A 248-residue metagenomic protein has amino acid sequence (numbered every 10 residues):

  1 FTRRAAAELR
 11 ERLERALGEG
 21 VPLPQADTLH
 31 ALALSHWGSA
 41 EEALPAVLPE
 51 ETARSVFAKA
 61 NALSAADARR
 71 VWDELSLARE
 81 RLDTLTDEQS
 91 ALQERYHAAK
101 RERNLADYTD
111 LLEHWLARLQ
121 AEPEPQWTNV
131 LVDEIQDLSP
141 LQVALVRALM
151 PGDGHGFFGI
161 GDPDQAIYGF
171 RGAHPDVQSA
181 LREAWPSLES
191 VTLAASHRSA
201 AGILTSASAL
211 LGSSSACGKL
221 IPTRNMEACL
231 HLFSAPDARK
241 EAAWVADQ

Functional and structural regions predicted by a protein language model:
F1-A43, Q126, T205-S208: P-loop NTPase Walker
A5, Q25, S55, T86-A180 (+1 more regions): Conserved helicase NTPase motor core
A7, E11, L34-S35, Y168 (+3 more regions): Alpha-helical elements of the RecA-like P-loop NTPase motor core of helicases
L17, R69-E74, W244-Q248: Short, intrinsically disordered, charge-balanced linker/junction segments flanking boundaries in proteins
P22-L23, D153-H155, D162-D164, A184-S190 (+1 more regions): Short glycine-/polar-rich loops that comprise or flank the Walker A/P-loop and associated switch/sensor motifs
L23, A40-L105, T109, S196 (+1 more regions): ATP-hydrolysis module of ASCE/P-loop NTPase motor domains, specifically the Walker B Asp-Glu catalytic pair
H36, A91-Y96, L220-A228: Short, basic/glycine-rich phosphate-binding loops at helix/coil junctions that contact nucleotide phosphates
P186-E189, A195-Q248: Helicase P-loop NTPase motor core
